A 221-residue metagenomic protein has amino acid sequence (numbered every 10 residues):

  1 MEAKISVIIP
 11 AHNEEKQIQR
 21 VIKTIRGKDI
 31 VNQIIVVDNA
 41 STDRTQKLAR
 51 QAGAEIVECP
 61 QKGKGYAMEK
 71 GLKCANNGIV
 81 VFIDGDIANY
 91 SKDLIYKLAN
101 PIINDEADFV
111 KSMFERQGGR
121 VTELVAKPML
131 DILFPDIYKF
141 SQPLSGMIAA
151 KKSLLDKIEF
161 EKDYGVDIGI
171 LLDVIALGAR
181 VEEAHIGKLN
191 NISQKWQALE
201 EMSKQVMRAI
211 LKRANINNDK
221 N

Functional and structural regions predicted by a protein language model:
M1-F134, A149-E161, I168-N221: Structured catalytic core of nucleotide-sugar glycosyltransferases
Q142-P143: Activation loop
